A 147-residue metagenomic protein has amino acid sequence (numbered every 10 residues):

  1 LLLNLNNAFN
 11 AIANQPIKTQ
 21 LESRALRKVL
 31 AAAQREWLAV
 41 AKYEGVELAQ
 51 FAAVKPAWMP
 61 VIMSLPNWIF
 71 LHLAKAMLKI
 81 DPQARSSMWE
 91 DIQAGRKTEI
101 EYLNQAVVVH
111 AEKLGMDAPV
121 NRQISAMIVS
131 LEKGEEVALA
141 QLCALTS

Functional and structural regions predicted by a protein language model:
L1-T19, A25-L38: Active-site-proximal catalytic alpha-helix in oxidoreductases
R24-A25, A94: Short, contiguous strand/loop micro-motifs
A31-S147: NAD(P)-dependent Rossmann-like dehydrogenase/reductase catalytic/cofactor-binding core
